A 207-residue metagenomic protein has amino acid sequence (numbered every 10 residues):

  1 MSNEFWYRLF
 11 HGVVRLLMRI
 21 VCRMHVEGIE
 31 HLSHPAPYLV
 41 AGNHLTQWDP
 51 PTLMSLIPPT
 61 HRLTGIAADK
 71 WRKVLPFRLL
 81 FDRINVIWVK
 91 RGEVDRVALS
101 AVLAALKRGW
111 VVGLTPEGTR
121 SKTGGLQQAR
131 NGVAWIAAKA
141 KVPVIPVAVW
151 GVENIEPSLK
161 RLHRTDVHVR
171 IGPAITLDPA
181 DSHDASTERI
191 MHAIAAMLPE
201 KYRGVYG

Functional and structural regions predicted by a protein language model:
M1-R23: N-terminal membrane-anchoring alpha-helices
M1-W6, V97-G207: Non-catalytic C-terminal accessory region of glycerolipid acyltransferases and related lyso-lipid remodeling enzymes
W6, R19, L32-E93: Catalytic core of membrane glycerolipid acyltransferases/transacylases, capturing the structured, soluble-facing
F10, R72-F77, I155-P157, R164: Short, glycine/polar-rich helix-capping loops at beta-to-alpha or helix-loop-helix junctions that flank or form
V13-V14, R83-V89, P116-R120: Short, basic, glycine/proline-bearing loop/turn elements
R19-E27, E93, W150-E153: Short gly/ser/thr-rich secondary-structure transition/capping motifs
V26, V74, R96-L99: Structural motif corresponding to alpha-helix initiation and N-cap regions
E30-S33, L103-A104: Short amphipathic alpha-helix with an adjacent loop that forms part of the alpha/beta core around
